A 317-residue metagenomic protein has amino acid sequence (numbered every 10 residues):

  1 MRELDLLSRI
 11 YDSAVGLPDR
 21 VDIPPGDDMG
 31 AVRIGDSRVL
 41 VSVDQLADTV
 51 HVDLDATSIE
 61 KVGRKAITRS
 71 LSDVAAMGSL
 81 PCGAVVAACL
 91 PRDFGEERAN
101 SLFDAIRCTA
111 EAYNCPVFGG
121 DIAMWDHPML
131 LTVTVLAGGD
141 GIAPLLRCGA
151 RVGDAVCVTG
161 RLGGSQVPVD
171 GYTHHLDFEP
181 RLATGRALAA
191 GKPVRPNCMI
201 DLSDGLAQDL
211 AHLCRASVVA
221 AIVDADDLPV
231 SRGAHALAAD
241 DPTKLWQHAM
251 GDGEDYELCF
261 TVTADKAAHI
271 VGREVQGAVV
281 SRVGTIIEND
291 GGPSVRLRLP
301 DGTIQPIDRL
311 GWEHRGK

Functional and structural regions predicted by a protein language model:
M1-S58, M77, V86, C108-T109 (+1 more regions): Extreme N-terminal cap/leader segments of soluble proteins
M1-V15, R92-F118, M124-L131, L136 (+2 more regions): Glycine-/charge-enriched secondary-structure boundary and capping motifs
D19-R20, M29-G30, R107, F118-M124 (+5 more regions): A generic local secondary-structure boundary/capping motif
D22-P24, V32-G35, A110, A123-P128 (+5 more regions): Solvent-exposed alpha-helices and their adjacent loops that cap or buttress functional pockets in soluble metabolic
S37, D140-L145, A267: Short helix-loop capping/hinge motifs at secondary-structure junctions, enriched in acidic/polar residues
L40-V43, P128-L130, P144-A189: Short, acidic (Asp/Glu-rich) active-site segment that either coordinates a divalent metal cofactor
I59-G83, D104-A112, A187, G191 (+1 more regions): Small-aliphatic-rich amphipathic alpha-helix that forms the alpha element of a beta-alpha
